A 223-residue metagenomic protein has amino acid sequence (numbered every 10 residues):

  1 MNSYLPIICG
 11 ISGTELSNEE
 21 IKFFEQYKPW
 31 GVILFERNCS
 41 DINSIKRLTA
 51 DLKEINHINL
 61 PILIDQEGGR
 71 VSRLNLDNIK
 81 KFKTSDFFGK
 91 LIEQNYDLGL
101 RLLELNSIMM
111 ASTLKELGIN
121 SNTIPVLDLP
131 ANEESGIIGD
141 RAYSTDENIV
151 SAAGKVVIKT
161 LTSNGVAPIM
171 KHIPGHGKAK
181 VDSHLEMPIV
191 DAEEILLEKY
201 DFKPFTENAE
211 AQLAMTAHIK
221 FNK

Functional and structural regions predicted by a protein language model:
M1-L16, V157: Boundary/entry segment of secreted carbohydrate-active catalytic domains
S3-I7, W30, H57-L60, G118-N120 (+2 more regions): Short, well-ordered coil/turn segments that N-cap beta-strands
S12-E25, L102-T113, K199-P204: Short, acidic/polar
I21-Y27, T49-N56, E207-E210: Acidic (Asp/Glu)-rich catalytic clusters
K28-T49, I55-V150, K178-V190, A217-K223: Enzymes and membrane/adaptor proteins characterized by extended Gly/Ser/Thr/Asp/Glu-rich, aromatic-dotted
R141-T160, P188-F202: Acidic, His- and aromatic-enriched active-site or binding-groove loops in soluble protein domains that engage sugars
V157, V166-A167, H172, K203-E207: Internal active-site segments that recognize and position negatively charged phosphoryl groups and nucleotide moieties
